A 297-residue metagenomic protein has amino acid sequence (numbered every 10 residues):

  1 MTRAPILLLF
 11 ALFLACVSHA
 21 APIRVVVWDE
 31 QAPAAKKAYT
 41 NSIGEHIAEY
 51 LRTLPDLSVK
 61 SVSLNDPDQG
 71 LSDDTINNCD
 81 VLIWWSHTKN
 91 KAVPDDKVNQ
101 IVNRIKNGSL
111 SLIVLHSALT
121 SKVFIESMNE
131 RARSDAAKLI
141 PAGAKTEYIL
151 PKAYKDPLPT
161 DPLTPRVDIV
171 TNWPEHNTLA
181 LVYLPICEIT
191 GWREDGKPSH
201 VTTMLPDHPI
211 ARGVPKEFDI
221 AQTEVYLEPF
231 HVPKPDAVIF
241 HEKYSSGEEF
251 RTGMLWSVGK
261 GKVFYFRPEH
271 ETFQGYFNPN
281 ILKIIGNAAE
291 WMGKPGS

Functional and structural regions predicted by a protein language model:
M1-T2: N-terminal secretory signal peptides that target proteins for export/translocation
P5-V17: Bacterial N-terminal signal peptides
A21-A34: Short beta-strand segments enriched in small/hydrophobic residues
A21-P22, S63, V232-V238, K243-T252 (+1 more regions): Extracellular ligand-binding/catalytic regions of CAZymes and related secreted enzymes and adhesion modules
W28-E30, S117, P268: Cofactor-binding loop segments of dinucleotide-utilizing enzymes, especially the Rossmann-like FAD- and NAD(P)+-binding
A32, K36-M128, G275: Helical hinge/lid and interdomain linker segments adjacent to catalytic or ligand-binding clefts that mediate domain
R52, S58-K60, N77-N78, Y154-G259: Catalytic beta-strand/loop cores that center a nucleophilic Ser/Cys/Thr and support acyl-enzyme chemistry
K89-P209: A glycine-rich, often tryptophan-bearing local segment used as a flexible ligand/cofactor-contacting loop or short
